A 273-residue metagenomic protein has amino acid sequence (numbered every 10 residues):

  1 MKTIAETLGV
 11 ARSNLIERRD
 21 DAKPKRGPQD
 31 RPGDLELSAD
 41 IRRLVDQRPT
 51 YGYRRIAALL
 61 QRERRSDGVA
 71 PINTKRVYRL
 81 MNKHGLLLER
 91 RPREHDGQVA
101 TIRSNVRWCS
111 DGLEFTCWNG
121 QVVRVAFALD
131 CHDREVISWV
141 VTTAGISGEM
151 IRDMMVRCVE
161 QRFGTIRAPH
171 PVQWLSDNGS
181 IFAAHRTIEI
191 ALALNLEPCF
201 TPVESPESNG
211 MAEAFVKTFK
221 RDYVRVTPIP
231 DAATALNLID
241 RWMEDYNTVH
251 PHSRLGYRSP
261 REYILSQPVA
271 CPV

Functional and structural regions predicted by a protein language model:
M1-V273: Charged DNA-binding/catalytic regions of mobile-element recombinases
